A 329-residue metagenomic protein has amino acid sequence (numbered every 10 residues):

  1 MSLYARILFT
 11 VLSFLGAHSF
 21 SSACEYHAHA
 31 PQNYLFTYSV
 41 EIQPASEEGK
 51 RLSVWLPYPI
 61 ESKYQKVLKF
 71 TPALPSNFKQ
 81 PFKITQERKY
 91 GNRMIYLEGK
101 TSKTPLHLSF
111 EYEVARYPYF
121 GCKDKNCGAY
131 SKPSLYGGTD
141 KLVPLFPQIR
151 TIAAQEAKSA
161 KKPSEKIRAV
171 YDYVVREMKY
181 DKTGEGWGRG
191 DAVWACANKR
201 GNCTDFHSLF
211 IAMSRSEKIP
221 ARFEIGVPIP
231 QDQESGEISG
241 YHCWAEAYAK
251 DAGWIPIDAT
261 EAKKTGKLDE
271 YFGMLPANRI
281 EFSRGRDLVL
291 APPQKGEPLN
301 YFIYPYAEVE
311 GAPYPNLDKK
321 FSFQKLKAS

Functional and structural regions predicted by a protein language model:
M1-R6: Positively charged n-region of N-terminal signal peptides that target proteins for export
I7-H18: Bacterial N-terminal signal peptides
A23-Y119: Intrinsically disordered, low-complexity N-terminal segments that are enriched in acidic
A45-K50, K100-L106, K161, R215-E217 (+1 more regions): A short, structured loop/turn motif at beta-sheet edges
E87, H107-A197: Acidic low-complexity segments
K166-V170, K199-S214: Active-site nucleophilic cysteine motif
S208-K295: Hydrophobic/aromatic-rich core segments of domains that either
N278-S329: Low-complexity, Gly/Ser/Thr/Pro-rich intrinsically disordered linker/tail segments
